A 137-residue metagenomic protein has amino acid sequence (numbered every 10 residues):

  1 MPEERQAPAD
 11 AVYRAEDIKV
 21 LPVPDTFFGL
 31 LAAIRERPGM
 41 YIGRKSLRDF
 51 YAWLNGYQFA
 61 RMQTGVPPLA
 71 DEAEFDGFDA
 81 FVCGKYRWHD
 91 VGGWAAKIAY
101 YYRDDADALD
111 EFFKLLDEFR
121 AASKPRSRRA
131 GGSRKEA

Functional and structural regions predicted by a protein language model:
M1-E4, T64-P67, D71, A137: Short linear motifs embedded in intrinsically disordered, proline/glycine-rich low-complexity segments
P2-L21, R103-A137: Short, functional C-terminal segments
E4-Q58: Short terminal alpha-helical segments
G29, G39, G43, G56 (+5 more regions): Residue-identity detector for glycine
P38, R61, H89, R120-S123 (+1 more regions): Short, flexible helical or helix-coil boundary motifs
K45, A70, G92-A96, R126-E136: Short glycine-rich, low-complexity/disordered patches
A60-D117: Amphipathic protein-protein interaction modules
